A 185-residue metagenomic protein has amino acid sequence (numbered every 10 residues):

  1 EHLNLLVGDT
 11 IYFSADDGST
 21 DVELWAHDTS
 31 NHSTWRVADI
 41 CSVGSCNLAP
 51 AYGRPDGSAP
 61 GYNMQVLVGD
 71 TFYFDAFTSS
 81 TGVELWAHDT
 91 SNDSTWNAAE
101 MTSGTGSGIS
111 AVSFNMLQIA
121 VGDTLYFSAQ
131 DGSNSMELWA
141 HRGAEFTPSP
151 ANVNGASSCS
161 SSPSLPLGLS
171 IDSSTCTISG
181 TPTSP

Functional and structural regions predicted by a protein language model:
E1-G143: Feature 14080 marks short, conserved micro-sites in well-ordered regions that are central to protein function
D17, T78, D131, N152-N154 (+2 more regions): A generic beta-sheet turn/junction motif
I40-N47, S158-S160, T175-T177: Sequence contexts marking disulfide-bonded cysteines in secreted/extracellular proteins
W139-R142, S179-P185: Short, intrinsically disordered, charge-balanced linker/junction segments flanking boundaries in proteins
G143-S158: Solvent-exposed, low-complexity, repeat-rich "mucin-like" stalks and linkers
S158-S170: Surface-exposed binding patches on compact interaction domains or structured appendages
L167-T183: Strand-loop-strand motifs at the edges of beta-sheets in extracellular beta-sandwich domains
